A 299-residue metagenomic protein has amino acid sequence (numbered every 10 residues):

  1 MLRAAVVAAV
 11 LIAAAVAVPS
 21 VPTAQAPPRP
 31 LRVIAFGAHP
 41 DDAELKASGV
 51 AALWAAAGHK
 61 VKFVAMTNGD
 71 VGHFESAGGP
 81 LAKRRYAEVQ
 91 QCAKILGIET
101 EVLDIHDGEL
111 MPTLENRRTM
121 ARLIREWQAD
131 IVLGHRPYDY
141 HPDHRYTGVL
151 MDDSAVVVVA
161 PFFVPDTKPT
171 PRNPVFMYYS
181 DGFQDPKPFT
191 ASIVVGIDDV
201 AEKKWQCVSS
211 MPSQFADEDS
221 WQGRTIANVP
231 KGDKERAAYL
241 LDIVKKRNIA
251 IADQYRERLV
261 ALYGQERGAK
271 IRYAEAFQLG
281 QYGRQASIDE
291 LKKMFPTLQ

Functional and structural regions predicted by a protein language model:
M1-L2: N-terminal secretory signal peptides that target proteins for export/translocation
A5-V18: Bacterial N-terminal signal peptides
S20-W127, L133, V149, V157: Active-site rim/loop-helix segments in enzyme catalytic domains that contact anionic ligands
R29, F162-P165, T170-R172, P186-K187 (+1 more regions): C-terminal accessory domains and tails appended to enzymatic cores
H59, P171-V175: A short helix->loop->beta-strand "cap" motif at the edges of active sites that frequently abuts
N116, D143-M151, R172, V200-C207: Internal, well-ordered alpha-helical segments in soluble enzyme and binding-protein domains
L123-T167: Active-site adenylate/phosphate-handling loop in enzymes that bind or generate adenylated species
V149, D153, F176-Y178, A191-I193: Functional cores that coordinate and move charged inorganic groups
